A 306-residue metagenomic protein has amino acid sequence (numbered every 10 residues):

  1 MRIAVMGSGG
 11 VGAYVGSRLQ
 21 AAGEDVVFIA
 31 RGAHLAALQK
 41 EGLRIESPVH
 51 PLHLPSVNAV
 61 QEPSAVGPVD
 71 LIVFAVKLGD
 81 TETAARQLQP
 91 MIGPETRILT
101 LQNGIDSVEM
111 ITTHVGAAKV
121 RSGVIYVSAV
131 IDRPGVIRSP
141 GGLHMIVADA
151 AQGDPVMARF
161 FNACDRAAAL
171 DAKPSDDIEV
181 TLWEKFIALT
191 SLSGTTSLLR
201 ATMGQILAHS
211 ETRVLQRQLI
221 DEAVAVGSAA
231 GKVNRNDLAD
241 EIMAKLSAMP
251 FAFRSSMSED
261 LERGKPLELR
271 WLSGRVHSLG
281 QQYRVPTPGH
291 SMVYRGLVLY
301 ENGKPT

Functional and structural regions predicted by a protein language model:
M1-L54: NAD(P)+-binding Rossmann beta1-loop-alpha1 motif at the extreme N-terminus of oxidoreductases
A4, V27, R97-L99, I146: A structural signal for isolated positions on well-ordered beta-strands in alpha/beta enzyme cores
S17, A21, R86-P90, T113 (+3 more regions): Short, well-ordered alpha-helices that flank and scaffold nucleotide-derived cofactor binding pockets
V26, V57-A59, V120, D171-P174: Generic structural signal for residues in well-ordered beta-strands
A30, V49, Q61-P63, Q102 (+4 more regions): Residues at the C-termini of beta-strands that transition into short coil/loop
A37, P90-M91, T113-K119, P134-N236: Internal alpha-helical scaffold of NAD(P)-dependent oxidoreductase catalytic cores
L52-V136: Rossmann-like NAD(P)(H) cofactor-binding subdomain of soluble oxidoreductases
R217-T306: NAD(P)-dependent Rossmann-like dehydrogenase/reductase catalytic/cofactor-binding core
